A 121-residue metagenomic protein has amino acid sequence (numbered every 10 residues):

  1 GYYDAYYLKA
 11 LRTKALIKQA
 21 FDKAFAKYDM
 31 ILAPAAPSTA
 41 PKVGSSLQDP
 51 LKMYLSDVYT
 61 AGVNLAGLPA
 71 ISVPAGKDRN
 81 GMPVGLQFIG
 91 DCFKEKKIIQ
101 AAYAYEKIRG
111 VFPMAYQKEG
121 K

Functional and structural regions predicted by a protein language model:
G1-D22, A26-K27, P50, L65-K121: Structural helix-boundary/capping segments
A5-K9, T39-D57: Short, surface-exposed loop/helix-turn segments at secondary-structure junctions that function as lids/hinges flanking
A36: Short glycine-/small-residue-rich Rossmann-like dinucleotide-binding loops
Y59-G62: Alpha-helical transmembrane segments of multi-pass membrane proteins
